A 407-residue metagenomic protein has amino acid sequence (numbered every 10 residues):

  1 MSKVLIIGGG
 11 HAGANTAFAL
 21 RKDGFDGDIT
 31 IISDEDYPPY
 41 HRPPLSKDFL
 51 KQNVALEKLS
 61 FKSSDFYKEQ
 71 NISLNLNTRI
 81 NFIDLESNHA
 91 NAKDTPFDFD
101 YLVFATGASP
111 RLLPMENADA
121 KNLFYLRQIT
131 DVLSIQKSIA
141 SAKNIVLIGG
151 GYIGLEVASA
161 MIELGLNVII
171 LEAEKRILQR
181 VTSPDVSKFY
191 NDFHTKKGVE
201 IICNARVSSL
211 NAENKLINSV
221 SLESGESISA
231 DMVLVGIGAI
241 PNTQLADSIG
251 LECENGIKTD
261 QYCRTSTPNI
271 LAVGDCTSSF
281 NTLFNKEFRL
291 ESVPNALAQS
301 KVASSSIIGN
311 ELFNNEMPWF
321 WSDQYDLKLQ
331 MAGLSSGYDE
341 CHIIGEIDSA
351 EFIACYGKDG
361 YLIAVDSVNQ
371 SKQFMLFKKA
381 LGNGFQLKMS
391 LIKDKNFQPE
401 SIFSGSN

Functional and structural regions predicted by a protein language model:
S2-I72, A160-V181, L376: Beta1-alpha1 glycine-rich phosphate/pyrophosphate-binding loop at the start of Rossmann-like nucleotide-binding domains
S2-K3, G9, K22, C276-M375: Mid-to-C-terminal Rossmann-like scaffold of FAD/NAD(P)H-dependent oxidoreductases
S2-K3, S224-E252, L327-S406: C-terminal catalytic lobe of FAD-dependent flavoproteins
I6-I7, F97-G107, I228-G238, S300: Short hydrophobic core segments
L59, N144, Y152-S209, S292-A296 (+1 more regions): Rossmann-like dinucleotide-binding cores of NAD(P)H-dependent redox enzymes
K68-D84, K197-V207: A conserved beta-strand/loop element that lines the FAD pocket in flavoprotein oxidoreductases
T106-L164: Glycine-rich dinucleotide-binding loop and its adjacent helix/turn
D119-A140, N214-S221, E226-V302: FAD-site-proximal beta/loop scaffold in flavoenzymes
